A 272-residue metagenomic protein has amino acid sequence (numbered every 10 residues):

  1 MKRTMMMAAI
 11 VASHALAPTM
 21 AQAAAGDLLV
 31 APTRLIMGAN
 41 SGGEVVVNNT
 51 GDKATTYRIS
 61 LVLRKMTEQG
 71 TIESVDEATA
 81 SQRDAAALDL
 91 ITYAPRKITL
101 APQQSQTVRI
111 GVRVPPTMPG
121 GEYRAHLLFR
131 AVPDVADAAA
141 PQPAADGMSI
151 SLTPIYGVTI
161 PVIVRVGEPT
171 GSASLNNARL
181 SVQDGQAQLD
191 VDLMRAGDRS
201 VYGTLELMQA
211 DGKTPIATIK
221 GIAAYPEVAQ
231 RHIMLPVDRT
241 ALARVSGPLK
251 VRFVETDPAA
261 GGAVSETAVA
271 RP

Functional and structural regions predicted by a protein language model:
A23-T55, S60-L61, K97, A173-D184: Beta-sheet-dominated interaction scaffolds and their linkers
G26-D27, A54-I110: Surface-exposed binding patches on compact interaction domains or structured appendages
G38-E44, Q106-V108, P119-H126, G185-L189: Short, solvent-exposed loop/turn segments enriched in Ser/Thr/Gly
E44-N48, Q188-A196, P236: Short edge beta-strand/loop segments characteristic of extracellular beta-sandwich folds
K53-L61, Q69-I72, G121-E122, A173-S174 (+2 more regions): Short, hydrophobic/aromatic beta-strand segments
L63-A87, D134-A138, Q209-K220, P258-A260: Short aromatic-acidic-glycine turn motif
I98-S105, I222-R231, L242, P258-G261 (+1 more regions): Short proline/glycine- and polar residue-rich coil/turn motifs
R113-I163, A243-P272: Terminal connector regions
